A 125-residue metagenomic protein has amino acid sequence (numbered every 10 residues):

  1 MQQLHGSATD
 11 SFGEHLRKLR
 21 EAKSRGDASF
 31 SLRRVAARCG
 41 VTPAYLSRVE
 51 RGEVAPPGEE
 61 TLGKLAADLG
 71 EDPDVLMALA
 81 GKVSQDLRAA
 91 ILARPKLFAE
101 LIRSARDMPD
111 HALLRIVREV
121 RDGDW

Functional and structural regions predicted by a protein language model:
M1-A28: A short, Lys/Arg-rich alpha-helix, primarily the initiator
R20, E50, T61, A80: DNA major-groove recognition helix of helix-turn-helix
R25-G26, E53-G58, S84-D86: Short, solvent-exposed alpha-helical "recognition" segments
R25-R48, A78: Short alpha-helical DNA-recognition segment
R38-G40, G58-V75: DNA major-groove recognition helix of helix-turn-helix/homeodomain DNA-binding modules
G70-D86: Short C-terminal boundary/hinge segments that cap the last helix of small helical domains
G81-W125: Interfacial/linker helices and their anchor residues that mediate assembly or domain coupling
